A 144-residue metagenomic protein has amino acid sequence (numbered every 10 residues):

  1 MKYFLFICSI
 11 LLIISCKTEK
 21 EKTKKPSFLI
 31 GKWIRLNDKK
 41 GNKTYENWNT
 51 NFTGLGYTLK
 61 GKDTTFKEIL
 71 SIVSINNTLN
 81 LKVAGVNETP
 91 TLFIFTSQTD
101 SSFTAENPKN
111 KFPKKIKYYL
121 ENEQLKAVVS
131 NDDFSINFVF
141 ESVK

Functional and structural regions predicted by a protein language model:
M1-F4: Positively charged n-region of N-terminal signal peptides that target proteins for export
I14-S15: C-terminal motif of bacterial Sec signal peptides marking the signal peptidase cleavage site
E19-K32: N-terminal helix-cap/turn-to-beta initiation motif at the start of protein domains
I34-S71: Short, solvent-exposed loop/hinge segments that bridge or flank secondary-structure elements
R35-L36, G54-Y57, L79-V83, F103-N107 (+1 more regions): Short hydrophobic/aromatic-rich beta-strand segments that constitute the beta-sheet cores of beta-sandwich/beta-barrel
K39-G41, D63, E88, K111 (+1 more regions): Glycine-centered tight beta-turn/hairpin loop motif at sheet-sheet or coil-to-beta transitions
T64-N110: Contiguous, well-ordered beta-strand patches that form the walls/edges of small beta-barrel/beta-sandwich domains
P90, F95, Y119-K144: Edge beta-strand at a domain terminus
